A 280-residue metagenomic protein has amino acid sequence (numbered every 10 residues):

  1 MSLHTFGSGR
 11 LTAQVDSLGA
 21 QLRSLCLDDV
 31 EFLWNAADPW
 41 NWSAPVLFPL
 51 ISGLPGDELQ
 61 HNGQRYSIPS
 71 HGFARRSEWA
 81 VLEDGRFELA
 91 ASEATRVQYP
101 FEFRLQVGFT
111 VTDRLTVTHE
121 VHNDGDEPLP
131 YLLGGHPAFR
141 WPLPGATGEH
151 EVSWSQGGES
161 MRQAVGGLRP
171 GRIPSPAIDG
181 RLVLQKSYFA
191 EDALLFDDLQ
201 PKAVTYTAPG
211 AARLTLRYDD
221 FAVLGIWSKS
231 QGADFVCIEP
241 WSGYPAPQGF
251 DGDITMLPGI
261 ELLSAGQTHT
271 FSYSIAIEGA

Functional and structural regions predicted by a protein language model:
M1-V30, T255, A276-A280: Generic N-terminal segment detector
L11, L27, Y66, H71 (+2 more regions): Acidic/His-leaning functional-site neighborhoods
T12-R65: Acidic-aromatic substrate-binding/catalytic surfaces of carbohydrate-active enzymes
L59-Y66, E261-E278: Short Pro-Gly-centered flexible turn/kink motifs
Q64, I68-T112: Extended, loop-rich substrate-binding clefts of extracytoplasmic carbohydrate-active enzymes
E93-F139, P144: Acidic, contiguous internal or C-terminal segments within carbohydrate-active enzymes that form a structured patch used
Q106-G108, P258-L263: Beta-strand-rich interaction surfaces with strong enrichment in secreted/lumenal proteins
P130, A138-D220: Active-site/ligand-binding surface loops and adjacent short beta/alpha elements that line catalytic pockets across
